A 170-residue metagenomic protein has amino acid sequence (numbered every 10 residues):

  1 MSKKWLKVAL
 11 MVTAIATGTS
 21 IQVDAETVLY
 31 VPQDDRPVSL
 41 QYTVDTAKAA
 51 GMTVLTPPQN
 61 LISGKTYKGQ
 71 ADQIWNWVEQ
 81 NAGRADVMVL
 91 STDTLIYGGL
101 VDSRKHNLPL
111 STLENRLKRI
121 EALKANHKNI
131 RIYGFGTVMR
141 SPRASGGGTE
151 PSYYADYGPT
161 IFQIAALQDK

Functional and structural regions predicted by a protein language model:
M1-A9: Bacterial N-terminal signal peptides that target proteins for export
W5, G18, D156-Y157: Short, intrinsically disordered/low-complexity patches at protein termini and at juxtamembrane boundaries
A9-G18: Bacterial N-terminal signal peptides
T19-A25: Sec/Tat signal peptide C-region and signal peptidase I cleavage site
E26-K170: An N-terminal assembly and electron-transfer interface module characteristic of large anaerobic redox and radical
